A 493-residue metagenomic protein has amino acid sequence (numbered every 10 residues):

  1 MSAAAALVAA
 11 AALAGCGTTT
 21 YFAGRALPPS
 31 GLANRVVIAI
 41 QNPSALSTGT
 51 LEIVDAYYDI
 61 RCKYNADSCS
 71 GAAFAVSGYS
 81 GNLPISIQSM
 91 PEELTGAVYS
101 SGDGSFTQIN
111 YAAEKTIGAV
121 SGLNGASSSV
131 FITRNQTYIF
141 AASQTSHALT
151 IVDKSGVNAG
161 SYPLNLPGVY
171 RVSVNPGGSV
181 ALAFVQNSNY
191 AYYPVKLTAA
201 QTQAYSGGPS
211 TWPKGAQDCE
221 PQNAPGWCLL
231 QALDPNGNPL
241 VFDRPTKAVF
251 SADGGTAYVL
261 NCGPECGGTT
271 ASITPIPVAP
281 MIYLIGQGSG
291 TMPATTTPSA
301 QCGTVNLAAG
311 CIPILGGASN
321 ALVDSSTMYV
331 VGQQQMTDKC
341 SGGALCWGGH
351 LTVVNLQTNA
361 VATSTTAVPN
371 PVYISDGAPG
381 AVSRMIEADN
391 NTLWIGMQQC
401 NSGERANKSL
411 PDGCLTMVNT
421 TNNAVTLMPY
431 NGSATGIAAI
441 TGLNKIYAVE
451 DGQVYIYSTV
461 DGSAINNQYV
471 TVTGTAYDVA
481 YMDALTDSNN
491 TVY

Functional and structural regions predicted by a protein language model:
M1-A4: Bacterial N-terminal signal peptides that target proteins for export
V8: Regulatory input/activation interfaces that engage signals or partners
A11-G15: C-terminal motif of bacterial Sec signal peptides marking the signal peptidase cleavage site
C16-Y493: Predominantly soluble domains enriched in secretory-pathway, periplasmic, or organellar proteins
